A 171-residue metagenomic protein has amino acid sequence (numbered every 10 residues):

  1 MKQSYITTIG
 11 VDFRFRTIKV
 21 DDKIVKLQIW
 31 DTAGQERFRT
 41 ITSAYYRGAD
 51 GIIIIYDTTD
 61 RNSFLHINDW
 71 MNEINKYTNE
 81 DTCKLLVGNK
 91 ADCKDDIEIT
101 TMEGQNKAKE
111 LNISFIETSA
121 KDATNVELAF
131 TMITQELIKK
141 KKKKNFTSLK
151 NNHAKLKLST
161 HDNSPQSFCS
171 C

Functional and structural regions predicted by a protein language model:
M1-I24, E98: Switch I (effector-binding) loop of TRAFAC-class P-loop GTPase G-domains
R16, Q28-W30, Y56, S63 (+1 more regions): WD40-repeat beta-propellers
K19-I24, E80-C171: Conserved P-loop small GTPase signature centered on TRAFAC-class small GTPases
I24-R39: Switch II (G3) loop of P-loop NTPases
I29, I53-D57, L86-N89, T118: Conserved beta-strand segments of the P-loop GTPase G domain that flank and frequently precede/overlap
E36, N62, C93-D95: Short, solvent-exposed loop/turn segments at secondary-structure junctions
R37, I41, S63, E103 (+1 more regions): Short acidic active-site motifs
R39-D60, I67, M71-Y77: Inter-motif core of Ras-like GTPase G domains
